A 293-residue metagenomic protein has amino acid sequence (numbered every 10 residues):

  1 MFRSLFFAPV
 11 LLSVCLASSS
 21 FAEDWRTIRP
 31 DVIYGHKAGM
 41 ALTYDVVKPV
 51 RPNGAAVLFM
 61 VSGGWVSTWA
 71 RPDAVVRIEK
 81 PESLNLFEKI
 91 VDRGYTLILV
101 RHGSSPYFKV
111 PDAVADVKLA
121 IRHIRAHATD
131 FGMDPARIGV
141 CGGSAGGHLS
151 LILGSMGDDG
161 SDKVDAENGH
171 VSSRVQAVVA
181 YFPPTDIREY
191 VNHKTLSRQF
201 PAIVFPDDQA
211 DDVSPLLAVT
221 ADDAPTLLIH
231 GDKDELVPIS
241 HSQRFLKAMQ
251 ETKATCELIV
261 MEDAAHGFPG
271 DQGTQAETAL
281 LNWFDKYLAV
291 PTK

Functional and structural regions predicted by a protein language model:
E23-P52, K109: N-terminal cap/lid segment of alpha/beta-hydrolase-fold proteins
R26, D31, H36-K37, V75-R77 (+5 more regions): Mobile cap/lid helix-loop segments that gate and shape the active-site cleft of serine hydrolases
D45, L227-I229, I239-K293: C-terminal catalytic histidine-bearing segment of alpha/beta-hydrolase fold enzymes
P52-A55, G63-K109, G160-S161, I187-R188: Short substrate-entry loop that stabilizes the transition state in hydrolases
E82, F108-T129: Alpha/beta-hydrolase active-site loop
L119-N192: Primarily recognizes the serine-hydrolase "nucleophile elbow" in alpha/beta-hydrolase and SGNH/GDSL folds
D186-I187, K233-V237: Acidic catalytic loop of the alpha/beta-hydrolase fold
D222, L228-H230, D234: Short beta-strand/loop motif that positions the catalytic acidic residue of the alpha/beta-hydrolase fold
